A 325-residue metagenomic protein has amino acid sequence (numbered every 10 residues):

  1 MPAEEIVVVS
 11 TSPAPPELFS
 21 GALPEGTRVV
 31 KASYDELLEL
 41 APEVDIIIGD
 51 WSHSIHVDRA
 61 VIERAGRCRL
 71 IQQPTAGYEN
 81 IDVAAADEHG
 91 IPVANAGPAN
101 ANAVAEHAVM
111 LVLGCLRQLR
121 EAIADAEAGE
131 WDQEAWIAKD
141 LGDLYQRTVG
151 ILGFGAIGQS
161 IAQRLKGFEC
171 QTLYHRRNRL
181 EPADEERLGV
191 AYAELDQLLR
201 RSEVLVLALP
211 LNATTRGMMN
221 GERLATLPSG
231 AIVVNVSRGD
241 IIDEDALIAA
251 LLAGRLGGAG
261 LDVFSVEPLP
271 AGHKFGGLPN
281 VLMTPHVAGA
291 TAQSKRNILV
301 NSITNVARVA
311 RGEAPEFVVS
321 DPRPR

Functional and structural regions predicted by a protein language model:
M1-A94, N220: An N-terminal-biased, well-structured beta-alpha scaffold segment characteristic of Rossmann-like dinucleotide-binding
L38-P42, I62-A65, L144, L198-S202 (+2 more regions): A short, aliphatic-rich alpha-helical micro-motif
I55-V57, R179-K274: Rossmann-like adenosine-cofactor binding region
A65-R69, H89-I91, C170, S229-A231 (+1 more regions): A short helix->loop->beta-strand "cap" motif at the edges of active sites that frequently abuts
D87, A94-H107, D125, I137-D140 (+1 more regions): C-terminal helix-to-coil terminal segments
H89-I91, G97-T148, S160-Q163, G167 (+3 more regions): Phosphate-binding beta-alpha-beta segment of Rossmann-like dinucleotide-binding domains, i.e., the NAD(P)
G150-G153: Conserved N-terminal Rossmann-fold NAD(P)-binding element of oxidoreductases
I157: Hydrophobic/small residue at the entry helix of a nucleotide-binding pocket
